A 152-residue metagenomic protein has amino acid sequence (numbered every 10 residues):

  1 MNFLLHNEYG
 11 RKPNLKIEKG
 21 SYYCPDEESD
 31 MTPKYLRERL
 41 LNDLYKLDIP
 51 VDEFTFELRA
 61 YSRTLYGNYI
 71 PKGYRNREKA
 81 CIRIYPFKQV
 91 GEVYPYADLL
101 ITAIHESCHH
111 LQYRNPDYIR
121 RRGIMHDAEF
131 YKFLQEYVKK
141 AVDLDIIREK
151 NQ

Functional and structural regions predicted by a protein language model:
M1-C24: Acidic, serine/threonine- and proline/glycine-rich low-complexity repeats
L4-L5, Y9-G10, E78-K88, H110 (+4 more regions): Extended, non-core accessory segments
K19-D30, E38, Y131-L134: Charge-dense, intrinsically disordered terminal/linker segments
C24-D30, G91-V93, P116-G123: Short, flexible/disordered intra-domain loops and linkers
D26-N76, K140-K150: Auxiliary, metal-adjacent structural segments of Zn-dependent hydrolase domains
R59-A97, H110, R114, H126-E129 (+1 more regions): Active-site scaffold of zinc-dependent metalloenzymes
D98-S107: Short alpha-helical catalytic segment bearing the HExxH-like zincin motif of zinc-dependent metalloproteases
I119-Q152: Post-HExxH zinc-binding segment in Zn-dependent metallohydrolases
